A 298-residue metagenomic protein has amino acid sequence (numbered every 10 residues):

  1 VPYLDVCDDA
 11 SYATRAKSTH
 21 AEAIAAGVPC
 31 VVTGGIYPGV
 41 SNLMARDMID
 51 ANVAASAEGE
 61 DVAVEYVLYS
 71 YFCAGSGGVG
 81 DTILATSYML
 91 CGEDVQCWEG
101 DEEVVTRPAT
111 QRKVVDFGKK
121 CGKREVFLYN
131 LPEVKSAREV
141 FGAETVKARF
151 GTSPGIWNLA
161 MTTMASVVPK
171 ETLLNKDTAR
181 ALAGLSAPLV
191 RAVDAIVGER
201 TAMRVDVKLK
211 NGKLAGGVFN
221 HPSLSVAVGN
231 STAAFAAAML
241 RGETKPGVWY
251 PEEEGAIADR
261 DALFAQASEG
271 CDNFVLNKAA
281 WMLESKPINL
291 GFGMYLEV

Functional and structural regions predicted by a protein language model:
D5, C30-V32, L68, A148: General beta-strand structural signal in soluble alpha/beta enzymes
V6-P29: Rossmann-fold NAD(P)-binding glycine/threonine-rich loop
C7-D8, T33-Y37, V126: Glycine- and other small-residue-rich loops at beta-strand/loop junctions that grip anionic moieties
D9-T14, Y37-V40, C73-S76: Short gly/pro/ser/thr-enriched loop/turn and capping motifs at secondary-structure boundaries
K17-S18, E22-I24, L43-A55: Active-site Tyr-X1-5-Lys
V31-M44, I49, F235: Short alpha-helices
D50-V298: C-terminal catalytic/substrate-binding lobe primarily of soluble NAD(P)-dependent oxidoreductases
